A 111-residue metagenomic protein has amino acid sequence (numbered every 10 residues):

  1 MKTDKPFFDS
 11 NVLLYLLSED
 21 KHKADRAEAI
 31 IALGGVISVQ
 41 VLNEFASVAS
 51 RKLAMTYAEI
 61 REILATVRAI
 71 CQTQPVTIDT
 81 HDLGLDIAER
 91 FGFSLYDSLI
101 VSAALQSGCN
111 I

Functional and structural regions predicted by a protein language model:
M1-S38, K52-E62: Short, well-structured N-terminal submotif of metal-dependent ribonuclease cores
T3-D4, A32-G35, Q72, Q106-I111: Short active-site oxyanion
S10, I78, D97-S98: Conserved glycosyltransferase catalytic-site signature
N11, A46-S47, R68, L85: Amphipathic alpha-helical segments within well-ordered protein domains
V39-S47: Short, conserved active-site loops that position catalytic residues or coordinate cofactors/metal ions across diverse
L64-R90: Acidic catalytic patch
S94-I111: Acidic, metal-associated active-site segment
